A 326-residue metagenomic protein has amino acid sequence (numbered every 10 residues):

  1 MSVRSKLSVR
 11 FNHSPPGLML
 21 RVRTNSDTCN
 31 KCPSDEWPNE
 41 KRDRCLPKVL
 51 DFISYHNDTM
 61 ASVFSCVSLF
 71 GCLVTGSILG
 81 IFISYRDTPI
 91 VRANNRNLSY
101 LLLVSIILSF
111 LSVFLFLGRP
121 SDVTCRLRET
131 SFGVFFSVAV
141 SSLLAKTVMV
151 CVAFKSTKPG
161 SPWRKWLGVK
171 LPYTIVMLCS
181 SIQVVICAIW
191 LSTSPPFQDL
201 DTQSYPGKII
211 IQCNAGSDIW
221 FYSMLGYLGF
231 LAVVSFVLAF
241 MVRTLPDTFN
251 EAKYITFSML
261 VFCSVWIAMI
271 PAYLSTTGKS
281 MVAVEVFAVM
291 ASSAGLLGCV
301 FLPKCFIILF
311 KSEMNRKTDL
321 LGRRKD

Functional and structural regions predicted by a protein language model:
M1, M19-R21, E36: Hinge/cleft segment of the Venus flytrap/periplasmic-binding protein
S2-L18: N-terminal low-complexity segments that are often proline-rich with Ser/Thr-Pro
S5-L7, N30, T202-G207: Extracellular/lumenal N-termini and interhelical loops of multi-pass eukaryotic membrane proteins
K6, N12, R23-N25, T130 (+1 more regions): Small/flexible residues
H13-M19, C29-C32, C45, C125 (+1 more regions): Disulfide-bonded cysteines in secreted/extracellular proteins and peptides
G17, D35-W37, S105: Glycine-centered loop/turn motifs
R23-P33, W37-L50: Short, disulfide-bonded extracellular cysteine-rich repeat modules
K41-D326: Alpha-helical multi-pass membrane domain signature
